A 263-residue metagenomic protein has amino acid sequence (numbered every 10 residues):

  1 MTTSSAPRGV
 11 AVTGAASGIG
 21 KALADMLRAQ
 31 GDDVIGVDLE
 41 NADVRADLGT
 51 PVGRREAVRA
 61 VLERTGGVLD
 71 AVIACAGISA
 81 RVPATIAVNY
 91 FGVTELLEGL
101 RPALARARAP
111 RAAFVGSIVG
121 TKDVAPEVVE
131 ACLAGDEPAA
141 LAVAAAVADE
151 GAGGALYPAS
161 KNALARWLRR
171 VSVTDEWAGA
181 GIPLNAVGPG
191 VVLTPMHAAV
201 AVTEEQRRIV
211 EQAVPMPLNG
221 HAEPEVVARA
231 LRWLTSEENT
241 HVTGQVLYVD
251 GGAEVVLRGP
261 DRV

Functional and structural regions predicted by a protein language model:
T2-I35: Canonical Rossmann dinucleotide-binding motif of NAD(H)/NADP(H)-dependent dehydrogenases/reductases, specifically
V37-E56: Rossmann-fold cofactor-recognition segment
I73, A113-V115, L184-V187, H197 (+2 more regions): Hydrophobic structural elements of the Rossmann-like NAD(P)H-binding subdomain that define the short-chain
G77-V82, A105-G179, V191-V192: Catalytic loop of short-chain dehydrogenase/reductase
E95, L156-P158, N162-A165, A186 (+2 more regions): C-terminal helical subdomain
E127, T243-V263: Short C-terminal tail/terminal secondary-structure segment of NAD(P)H-dependent dehydrogenase/reductase domains
G188-A199, R208: Short, flexible catalytic-loop segment of classical short-chain dehydrogenase/reductase
